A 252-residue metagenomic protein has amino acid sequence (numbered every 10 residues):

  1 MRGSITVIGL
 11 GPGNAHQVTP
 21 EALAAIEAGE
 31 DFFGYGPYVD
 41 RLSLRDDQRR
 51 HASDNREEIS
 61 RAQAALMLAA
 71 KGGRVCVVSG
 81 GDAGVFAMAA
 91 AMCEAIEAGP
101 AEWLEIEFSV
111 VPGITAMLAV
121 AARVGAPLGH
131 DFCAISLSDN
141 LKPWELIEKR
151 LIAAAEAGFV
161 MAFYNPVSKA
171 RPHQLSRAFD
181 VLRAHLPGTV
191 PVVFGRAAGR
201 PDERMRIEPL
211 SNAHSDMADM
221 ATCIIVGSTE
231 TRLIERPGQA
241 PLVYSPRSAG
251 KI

Functional and structural regions predicted by a protein language model:
M1-F108, G250-K251: Class I S-adenosyl-L-methionine
I5-V7, E156-I252: A contiguous loop/helix-start segment that scaffolds small-molecule binding in enzyme catalytic cores
A22, L66, A122-V124, E148-I152 (+2 more regions): A generic local secondary-structure boundary/capping motif
G29-F32, L68-G72, A95, G99 (+5 more regions): Change "in soluble alpha/beta enzymes" to "in soluble alpha/beta proteins
V39-R41, G84-F86, M117, G199-D202 (+1 more regions): Short, active-site-adjacent cap segments at secondary-structure transitions
G73-S79, A126-L137, A155-F159, S211-M220: A polyampholytic, Gly/Pro-enriched intrinsically disordered region
V85-A157, E230-T231: Class I SAM-dependent methyltransferase SAM-binding "motif I" and its flanking Rossmann-like core
